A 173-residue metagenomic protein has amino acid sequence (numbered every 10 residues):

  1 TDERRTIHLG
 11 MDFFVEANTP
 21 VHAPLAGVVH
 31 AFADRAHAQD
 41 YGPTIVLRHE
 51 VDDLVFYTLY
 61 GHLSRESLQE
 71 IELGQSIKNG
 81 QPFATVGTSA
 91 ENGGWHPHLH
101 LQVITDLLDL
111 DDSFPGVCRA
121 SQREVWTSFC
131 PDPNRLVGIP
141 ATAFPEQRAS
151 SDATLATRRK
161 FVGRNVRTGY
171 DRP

Functional and structural regions predicted by a protein language model:
D2-A38: Short, glycine/small-residue-enriched coil/turn segments at secondary-structure junctions
H8, H49, H62, H98-H100: Histidine-centered active-site/metal-ligand motif
M11, P43-I45, P97-L99: Short beta-strand micro-motifs in enzyme catalytic cores
F13, G27, L47, G80 (+1 more regions): Terminal peptide-recognition signature
F13-A17, A36, H49-V51, H62-S64 (+2 more regions): Short, flexible loop/turn elements at secondary-structure junctions
E16, H22, E72-K78: Residue-level recognition of short, solvent-exposed, well-ordered loop/turn junctions that link secondary-structure
A23-S67: Zn2+-dependent peptidoglycan hydrolase active-site motif and core
Q69, Q75-Q81, T85-E91, W95-R172: Acidic, glycine-rich catalytic/binding loops that coordinate metals and/or anionic ligands
